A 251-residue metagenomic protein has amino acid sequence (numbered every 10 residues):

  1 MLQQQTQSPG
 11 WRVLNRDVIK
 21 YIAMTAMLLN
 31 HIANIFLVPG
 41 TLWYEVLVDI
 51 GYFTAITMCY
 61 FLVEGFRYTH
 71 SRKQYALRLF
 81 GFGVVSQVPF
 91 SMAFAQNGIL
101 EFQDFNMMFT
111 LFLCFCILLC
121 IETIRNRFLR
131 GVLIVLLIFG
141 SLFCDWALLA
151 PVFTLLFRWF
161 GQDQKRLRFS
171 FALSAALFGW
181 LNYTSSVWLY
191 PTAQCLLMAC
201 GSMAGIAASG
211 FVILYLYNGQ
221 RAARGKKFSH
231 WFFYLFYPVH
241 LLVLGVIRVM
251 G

Functional and structural regions predicted by a protein language model:
M1-G251: Alpha-helical transmembrane segments and their immediate juxtamembrane cytosolic regions
